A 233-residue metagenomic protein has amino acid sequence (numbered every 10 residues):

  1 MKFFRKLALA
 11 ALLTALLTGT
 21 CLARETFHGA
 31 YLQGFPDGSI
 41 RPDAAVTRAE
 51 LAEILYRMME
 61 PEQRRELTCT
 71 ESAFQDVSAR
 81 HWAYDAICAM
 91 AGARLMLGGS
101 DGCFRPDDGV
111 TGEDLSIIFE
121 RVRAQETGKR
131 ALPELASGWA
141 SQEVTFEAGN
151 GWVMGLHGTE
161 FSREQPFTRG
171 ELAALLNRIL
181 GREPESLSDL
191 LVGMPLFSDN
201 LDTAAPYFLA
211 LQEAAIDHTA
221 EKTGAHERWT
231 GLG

Functional and structural regions predicted by a protein language model:
M1-A11: Bacterial N-terminal signal peptides that target proteins for export
K2, G19-G233: N-terminal propeptides
A10-G19: Bacterial N-terminal signal peptides
